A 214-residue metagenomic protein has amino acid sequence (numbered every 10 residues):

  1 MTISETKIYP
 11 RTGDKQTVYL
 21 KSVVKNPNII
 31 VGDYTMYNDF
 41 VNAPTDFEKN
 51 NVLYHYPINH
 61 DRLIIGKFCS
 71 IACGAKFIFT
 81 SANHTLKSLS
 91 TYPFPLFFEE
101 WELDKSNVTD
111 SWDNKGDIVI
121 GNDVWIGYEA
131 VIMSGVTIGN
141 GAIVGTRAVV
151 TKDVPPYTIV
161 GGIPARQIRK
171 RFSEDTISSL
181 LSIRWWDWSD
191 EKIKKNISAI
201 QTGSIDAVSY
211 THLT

Functional and structural regions predicted by a protein language model:
M1-V23: N-terminal capping/interface segment
T17-H84, P95-E100, N107-Q167: Structural signal for interior beta-strand "rungs" in well-ordered beta-sheet cores of soluble enzyme domains
V24, L89, I205: Short clusters of hydrophobic/aromatic residues that line enzyme substrate/ligand-binding pockets
L86-Y92: Short, flexible, mixed-charge acidic loops at enzyme active sites
R169-K170, R184, S189, I193: Accessory, usually C-terminal, subdomains that scaffold auxiliary metal cofactors
E191-S209: Charged, glycine-interspersed solvent-exposed loop segments at helix/strand-loop junctions that cap or gate access
T211-T214: Conserved small/polar residues in nucleotide/adenosyl-binding loops
